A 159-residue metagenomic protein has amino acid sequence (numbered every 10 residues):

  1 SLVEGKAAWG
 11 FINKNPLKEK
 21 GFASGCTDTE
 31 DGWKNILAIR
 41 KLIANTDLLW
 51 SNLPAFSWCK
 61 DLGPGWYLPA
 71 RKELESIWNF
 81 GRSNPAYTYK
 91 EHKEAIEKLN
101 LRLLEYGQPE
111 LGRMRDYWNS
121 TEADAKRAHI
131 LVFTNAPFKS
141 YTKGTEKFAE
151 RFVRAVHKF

Functional and structural regions predicted by a protein language model:
S1-W66, R115, R127-I130, S140 (+1 more regions): Extracellular adhesion/carbohydrate-recognition regions
L48, N52-W66, R71-S140, K158: An exposed tryptophan-centered "aromatic clamp" motif
T145: Acidic, glycine/polar-enriched metal-coordinating patches/loops that mediate binding to polyanionic ligands
